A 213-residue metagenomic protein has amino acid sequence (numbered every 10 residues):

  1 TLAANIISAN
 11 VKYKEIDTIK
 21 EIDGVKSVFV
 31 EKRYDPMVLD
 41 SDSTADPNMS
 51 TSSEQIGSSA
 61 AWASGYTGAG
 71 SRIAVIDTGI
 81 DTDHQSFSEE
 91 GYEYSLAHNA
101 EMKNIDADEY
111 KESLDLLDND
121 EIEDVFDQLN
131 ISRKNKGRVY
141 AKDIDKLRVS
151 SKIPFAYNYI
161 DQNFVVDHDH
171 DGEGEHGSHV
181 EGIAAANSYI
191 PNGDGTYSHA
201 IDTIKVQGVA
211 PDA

Functional and structural regions predicted by a protein language model:
T1-S64, A69-R72, D83-A97: Autoinhibitory propeptides
A60-A213: Subtilisin-like serine protease catalytic core
